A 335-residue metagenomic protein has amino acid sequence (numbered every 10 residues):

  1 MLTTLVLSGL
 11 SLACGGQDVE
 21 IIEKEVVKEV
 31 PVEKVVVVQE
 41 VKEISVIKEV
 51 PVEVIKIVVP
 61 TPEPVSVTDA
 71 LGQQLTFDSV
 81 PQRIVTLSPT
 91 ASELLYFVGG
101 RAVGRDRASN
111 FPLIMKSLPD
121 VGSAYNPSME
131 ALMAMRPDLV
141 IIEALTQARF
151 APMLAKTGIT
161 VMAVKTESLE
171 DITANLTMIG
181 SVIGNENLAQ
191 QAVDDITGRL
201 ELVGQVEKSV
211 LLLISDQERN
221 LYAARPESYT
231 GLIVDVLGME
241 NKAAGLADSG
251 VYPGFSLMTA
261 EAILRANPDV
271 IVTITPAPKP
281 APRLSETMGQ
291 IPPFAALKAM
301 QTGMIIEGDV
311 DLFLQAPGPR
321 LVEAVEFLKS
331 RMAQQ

Functional and structural regions predicted by a protein language model:
L10-A13: C-terminal motif of bacterial Sec signal peptides marking the signal peptidase cleavage site
G15-T90, E186-Q217, F327-Q335: Bacterial Sec-exported substrate-binding components of ABC uptake systems
T68-G72, P119-E130, D248-A260: Short helix-initiation/N-cap motifs at beta->coil->alpha
Q73-T76, R149-Y222, A243-A244, V251-Y252 (+2 more regions): Extracytoplasmic substrate-binding proteins
R83-M135, L139-A144, M239-K242: A short, structured surface patch at a secondary-structure boundary
A108-F111, Y222, P226-G254: Alpha-helical, coiled-coil/dimerization segments enriched in small aliphatic residues
N126-L145, I159, T259-P276: Proline-aspartate-enriched helix->loop->beta-strand connector
T146-K156, V270-G289: A ligand-binding cleft/hinge motif common to bilobed small-molecule-binding domains
